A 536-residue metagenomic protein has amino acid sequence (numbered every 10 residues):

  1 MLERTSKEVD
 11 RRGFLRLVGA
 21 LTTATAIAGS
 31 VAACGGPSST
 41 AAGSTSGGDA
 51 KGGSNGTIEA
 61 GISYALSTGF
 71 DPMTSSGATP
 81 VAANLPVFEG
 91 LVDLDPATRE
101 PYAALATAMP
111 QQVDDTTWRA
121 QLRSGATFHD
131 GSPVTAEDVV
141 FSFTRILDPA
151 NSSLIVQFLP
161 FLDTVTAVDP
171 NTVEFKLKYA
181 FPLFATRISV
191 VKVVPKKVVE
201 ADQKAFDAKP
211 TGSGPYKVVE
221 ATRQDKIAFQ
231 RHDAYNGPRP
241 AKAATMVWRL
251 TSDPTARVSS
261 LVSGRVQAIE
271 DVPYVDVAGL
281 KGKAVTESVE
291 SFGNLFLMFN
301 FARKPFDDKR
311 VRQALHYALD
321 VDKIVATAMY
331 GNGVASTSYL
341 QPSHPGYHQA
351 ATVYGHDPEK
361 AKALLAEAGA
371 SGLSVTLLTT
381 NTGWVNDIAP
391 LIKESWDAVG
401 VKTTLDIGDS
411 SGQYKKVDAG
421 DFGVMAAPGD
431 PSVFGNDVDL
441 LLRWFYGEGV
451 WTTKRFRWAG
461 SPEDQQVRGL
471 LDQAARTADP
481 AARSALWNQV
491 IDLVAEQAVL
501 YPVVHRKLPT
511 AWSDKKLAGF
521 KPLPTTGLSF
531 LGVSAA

Functional and structural regions predicted by a protein language model:
M1-G13, A20-A32: N-terminal secretory signal peptides
G61-V113, T144, T211: N-terminal lobe/hinge region of extracytoplasmic solute-binding protein
P96, E100, I188-A241, T245 (+1 more regions): Gly/Pro-rich hinge or "lid" segments in bacterial periplasmic/extracellular proteins
Q121, V156-V198: Surface-exposed binding/hinge segments that line and control ligand-binding clefts or catalytic entry sites
D233-A278, K402: Ligand-site clamp/hinge motif
Y330, V334-E367, W384-D387: Structural transition elements
K402-I407, S411-G412, L442-S513: Extracytoplasmic/peripheral linker and loop segments enriched in polar/acidic and small residues with frequent Thr/Pro
T510-A536: Long beta-strand-rich cores associated with HINT superfamily self-processing modules
